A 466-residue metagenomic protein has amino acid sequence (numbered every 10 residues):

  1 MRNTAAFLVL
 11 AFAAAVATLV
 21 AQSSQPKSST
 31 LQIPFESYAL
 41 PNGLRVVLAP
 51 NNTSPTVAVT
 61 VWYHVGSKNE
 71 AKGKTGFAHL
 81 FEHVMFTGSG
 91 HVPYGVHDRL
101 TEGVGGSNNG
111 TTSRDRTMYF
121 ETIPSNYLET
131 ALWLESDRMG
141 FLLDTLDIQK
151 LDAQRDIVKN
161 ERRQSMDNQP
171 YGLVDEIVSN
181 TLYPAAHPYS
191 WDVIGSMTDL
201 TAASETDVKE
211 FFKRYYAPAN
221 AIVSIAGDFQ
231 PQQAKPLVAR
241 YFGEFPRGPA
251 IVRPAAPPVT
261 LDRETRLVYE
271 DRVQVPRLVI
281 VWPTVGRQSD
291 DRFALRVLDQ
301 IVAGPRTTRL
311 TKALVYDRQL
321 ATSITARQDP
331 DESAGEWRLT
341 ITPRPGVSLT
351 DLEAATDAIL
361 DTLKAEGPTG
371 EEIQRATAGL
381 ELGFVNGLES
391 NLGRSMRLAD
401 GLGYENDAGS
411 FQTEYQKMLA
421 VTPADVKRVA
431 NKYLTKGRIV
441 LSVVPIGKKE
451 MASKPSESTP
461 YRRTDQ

Functional and structural regions predicted by a protein language model:
M1-A5: Positively charged n-region of N-terminal signal peptides that target proteins for export
A6-T18: Bacterial N-terminal signal peptides
S24-S67: Mature N-terminal segment immediately following signal peptide/propeptide cleavage in secreted/periplasmic
P34, A39, V96-A250, P257 (+3 more regions): Charge-rich, well-structured scaffold segments of protease-associated domains
P50-T53, Q274, P460-Y461: Peptidyl-prolyl cis-trans isomerase
A58-T122, S190-I194, G304-L320: M16/MPP (pitrilysin/insulinase) zinc-metallopeptidase core fold and M16-derived inactive scaffolds
R163, S179-N180, A250-T307: His/Glu-based metal-binding/catalytic segments typifying zinc-dependent metallopeptidases
